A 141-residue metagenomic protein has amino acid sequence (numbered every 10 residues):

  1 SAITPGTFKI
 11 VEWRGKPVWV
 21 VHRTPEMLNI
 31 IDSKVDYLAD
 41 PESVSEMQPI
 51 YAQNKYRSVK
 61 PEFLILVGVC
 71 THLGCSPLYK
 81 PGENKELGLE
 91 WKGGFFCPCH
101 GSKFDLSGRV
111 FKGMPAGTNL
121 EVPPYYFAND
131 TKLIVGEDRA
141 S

Functional and structural regions predicted by a protein language model:
A2-N54: Extracytoplasmic/periplasmic/luminal assembly and interaction segments in envelope/secretory/respiratory proteins
D36-S141: Rieske [2Fe-2S] iron-sulfur-binding domain
